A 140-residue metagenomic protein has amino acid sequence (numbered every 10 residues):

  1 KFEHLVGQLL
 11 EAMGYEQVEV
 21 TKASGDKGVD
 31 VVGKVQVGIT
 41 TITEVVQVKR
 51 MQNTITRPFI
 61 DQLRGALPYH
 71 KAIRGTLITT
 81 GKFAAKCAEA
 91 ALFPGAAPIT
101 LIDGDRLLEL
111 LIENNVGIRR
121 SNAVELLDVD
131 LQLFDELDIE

Functional and structural regions predicted by a protein language model:
K1-E140: Mixed-charge (Asp/Glu-Lys/Arg
